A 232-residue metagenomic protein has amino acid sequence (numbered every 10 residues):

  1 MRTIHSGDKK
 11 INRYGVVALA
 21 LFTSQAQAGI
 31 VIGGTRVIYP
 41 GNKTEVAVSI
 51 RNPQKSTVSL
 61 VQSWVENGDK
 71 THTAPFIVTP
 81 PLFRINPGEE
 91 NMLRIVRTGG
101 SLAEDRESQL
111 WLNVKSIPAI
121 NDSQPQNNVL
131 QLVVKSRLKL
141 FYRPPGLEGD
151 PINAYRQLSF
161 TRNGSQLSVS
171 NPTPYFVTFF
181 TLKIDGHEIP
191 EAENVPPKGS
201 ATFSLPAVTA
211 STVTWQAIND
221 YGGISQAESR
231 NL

Functional and structural regions predicted by a protein language model:
R2-G15: Bacterial N-terminal signal peptides that target proteins for export
T23-Q25: N-terminal signal peptide c-region/cleavage motif recognized by signal peptidases
A28-R51, D150-S159: Beta-sheet-dominated interaction scaffolds and their linkers
V31, S49-I95: Surface-exposed binding patches on compact interaction domains or structured appendages
I50-Q54, L167-T173: Asparagine-centered strand-capping/turn motif at beta-strand->loop junctions
K55-V61, D105, P174-F179: Short acidic/proline- and small/hydrophobic-mixed sequence motifs that coincide with surface turns and coil-to-beta
A74-S101, H187-S211: Intrinsically disordered, low-complexity Pro/Gly/Ser/Thr-rich segments with frequent PxxP/GP/PP motifs and embedded
G100-L147, S211-L232: Terminal connector regions
